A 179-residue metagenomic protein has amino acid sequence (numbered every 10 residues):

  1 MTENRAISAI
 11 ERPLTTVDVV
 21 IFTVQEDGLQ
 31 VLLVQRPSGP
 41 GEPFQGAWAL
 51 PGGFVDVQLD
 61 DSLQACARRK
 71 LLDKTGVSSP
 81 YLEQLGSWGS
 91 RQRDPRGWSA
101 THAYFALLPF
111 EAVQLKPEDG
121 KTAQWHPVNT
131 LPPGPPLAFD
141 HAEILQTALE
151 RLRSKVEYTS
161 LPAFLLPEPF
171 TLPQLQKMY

Functional and structural regions predicted by a protein language model:
M1-N4: Short Pro/Gly-enriched beta-strand edge/turn motifs at strand-loop
I7-A49: N-terminal strand-loop-strand
I10, G89-S99: Acidic pyrophosphate-coordinating catalytic loop
L14, V77-S79, G97-T101, E118-G120: Short connector loops at helix/strand junctions that flank enzyme active sites, especially segments positioning acidic
E26-D27, S90, L107-V113: Short, charged/polar surface micro-motifs in flexible loops or helix N-caps
F44-G52, A106, K121: Acyl/amide activation-and-transfer machinery of modular secondary-metabolite enzymes
G52-Q84, Y104, L175: The catalytic Nudix box helix
A103-A106, L115-L152, V156, L165-M178: NUDIX/MutT-family hydrolases
